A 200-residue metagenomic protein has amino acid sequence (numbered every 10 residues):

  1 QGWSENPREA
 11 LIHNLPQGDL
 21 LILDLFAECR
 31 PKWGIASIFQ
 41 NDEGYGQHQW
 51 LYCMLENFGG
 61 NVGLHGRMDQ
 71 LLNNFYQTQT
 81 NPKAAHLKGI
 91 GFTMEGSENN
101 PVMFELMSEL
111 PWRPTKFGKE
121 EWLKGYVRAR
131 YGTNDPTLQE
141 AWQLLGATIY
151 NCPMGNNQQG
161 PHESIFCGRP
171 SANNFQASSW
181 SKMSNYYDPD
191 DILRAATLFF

Functional and structural regions predicted by a protein language model:
Q1-G146, N151-Q159, C167-P189, R194: Catalytic-core regions of glycoside hydrolase
T197-F200: Short, intrinsically disordered, charge-balanced linker/junction segments flanking boundaries in proteins
